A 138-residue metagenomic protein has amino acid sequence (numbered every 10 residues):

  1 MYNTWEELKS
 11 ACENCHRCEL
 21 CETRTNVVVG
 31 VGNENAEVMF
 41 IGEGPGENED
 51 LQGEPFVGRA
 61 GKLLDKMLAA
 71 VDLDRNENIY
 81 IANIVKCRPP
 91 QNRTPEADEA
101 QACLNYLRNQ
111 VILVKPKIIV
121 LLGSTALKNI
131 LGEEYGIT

Functional and structural regions predicted by a protein language model:
M1-T138: A polyanion-binding, active-site-adjacent surface
